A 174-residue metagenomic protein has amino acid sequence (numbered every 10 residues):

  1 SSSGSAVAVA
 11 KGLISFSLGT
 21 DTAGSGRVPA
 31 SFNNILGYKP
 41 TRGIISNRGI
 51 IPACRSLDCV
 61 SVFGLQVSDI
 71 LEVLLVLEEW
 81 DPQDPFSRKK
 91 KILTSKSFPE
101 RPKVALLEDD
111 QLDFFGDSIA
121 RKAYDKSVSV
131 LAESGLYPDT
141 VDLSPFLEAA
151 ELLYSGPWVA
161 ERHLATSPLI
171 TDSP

Functional and structural regions predicted by a protein language model:
S1-S3, A30-N33, P40, C54-D58 (+2 more regions): Short, solvent-exposed loop/turn segments at the edges of secondary structure
S1-S31, F63-Q66, L74: Active-site-proximal alpha-helical scaffold in enzymes
A6-A10, K39, S68-L75, D125 (+2 more regions): Predominant activation on well-ordered alpha-helical scaffold segments within soluble catalytic domains
R27-F32, G49-I50, G116-S118, E151-L153: Short acidic, glycine/serine/threonine-rich loops at helix termini
K39-K122, P145, D172: A short helix-breaking turn/cap at a secondary-structure junction
F98-L107, L153, P157-P174: Short helix-loop capping/hinge segments that flank enzyme active sites or metal/cofactor-binding pockets
G116-L143, T166-P174: Acyltransferase
S144-G156: Acidic helix-start/capping segments at beta-turn-to-alpha-helix junctions
